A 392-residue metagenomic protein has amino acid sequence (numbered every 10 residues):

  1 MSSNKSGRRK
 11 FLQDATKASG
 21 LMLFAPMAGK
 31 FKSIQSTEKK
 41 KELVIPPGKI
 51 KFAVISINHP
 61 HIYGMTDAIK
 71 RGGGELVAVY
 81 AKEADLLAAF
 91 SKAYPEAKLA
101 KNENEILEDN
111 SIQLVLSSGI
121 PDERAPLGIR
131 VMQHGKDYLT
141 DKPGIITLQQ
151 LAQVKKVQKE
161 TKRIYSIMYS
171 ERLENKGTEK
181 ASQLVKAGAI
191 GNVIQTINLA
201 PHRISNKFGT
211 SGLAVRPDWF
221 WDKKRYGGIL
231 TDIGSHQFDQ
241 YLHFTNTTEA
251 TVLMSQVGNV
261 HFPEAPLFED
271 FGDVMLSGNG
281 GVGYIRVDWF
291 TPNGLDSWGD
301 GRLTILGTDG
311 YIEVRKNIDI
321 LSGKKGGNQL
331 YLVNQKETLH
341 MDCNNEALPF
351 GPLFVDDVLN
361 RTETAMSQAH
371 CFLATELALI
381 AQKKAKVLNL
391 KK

Functional and structural regions predicted by a protein language model:
M1-K10, S33: N-terminal secretory signal peptides
Q13-P46, L114-L116, A152, L353-K392: C-terminal helix-rich "cap/oligomerization" subdomain common to oxidoreductases
M22-Y94: N-terminal Rossmann-like dinucleotide-binding module
G48, P60, I164, L173-A265: Predominantly a Rossmann-like dinucleotide-binding segment in NAD(P)-dependent oxidoreductases
K98-N102: Short acidic-hydrophobic, aromatic-tinged amphipathic segments that line or gate anion-handling sites
L114, I120, A125-L173: Beta-strand-loop-alpha-helix segment that lines the small-molecule cofactor/substrate pocket of alpha/beta enzymes
D232, D239-D319, F350-R361: Contiguous beta-strand/loop segments that form the cofactor/metal-binding neighborhood of enzyme cores
G299, L303, D309-K392: C-terminal active-site/capping subdomain that shapes the small-molecule cofactor and substrate pocket of enzyme
